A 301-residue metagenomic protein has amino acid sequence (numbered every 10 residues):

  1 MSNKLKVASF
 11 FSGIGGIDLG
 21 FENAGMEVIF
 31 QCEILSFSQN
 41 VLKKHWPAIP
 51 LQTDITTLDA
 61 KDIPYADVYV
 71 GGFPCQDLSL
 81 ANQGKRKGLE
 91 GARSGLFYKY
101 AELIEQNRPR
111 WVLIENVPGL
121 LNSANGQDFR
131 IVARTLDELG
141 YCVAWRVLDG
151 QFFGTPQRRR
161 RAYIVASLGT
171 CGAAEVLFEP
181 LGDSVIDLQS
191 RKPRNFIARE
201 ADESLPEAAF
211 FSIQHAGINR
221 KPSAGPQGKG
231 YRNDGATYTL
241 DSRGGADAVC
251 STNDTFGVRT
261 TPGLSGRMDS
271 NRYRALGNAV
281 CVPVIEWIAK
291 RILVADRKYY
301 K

Functional and structural regions predicted by a protein language model:
M1-N3, Y300-K301: Basic/polar N-terminal segments that are highly enriched at the extreme N-terminus, encompassing both cleavable
S2-W111, V117-R130, R134-D137: Core alpha/beta nucleotide-donor-binding catalytic domains of modification enzymes
S9-S12, D67-V68, G91, E115 (+4 more regions): Short glycine- and Lys/Arg-enriched binding-loop motifs that mark or flank ligand-binding interfaces
G13, Y141, L240: Conserved hydrophobic/aromatic pocket- or pore-lining residues that grip, position, or stack substrates in active sites
Q52-D54, P118, G140-F152: Conserved S-adenosyl-L-methionine
L121-A124, G140, V280, V284: Short coil/turn residues that cap or connect secondary-structure elements
N125-D149, S167-T170: Charged, glycine-enriched surface loops/patches that mediate electrostatic binding to polyanionic ligands
W145-F152, Q157-K301: Class I SAM-dependent DNA methyltransferase catalytic core with a primary bias toward cytosine-5 DNMT/HhaI-like enzymes
